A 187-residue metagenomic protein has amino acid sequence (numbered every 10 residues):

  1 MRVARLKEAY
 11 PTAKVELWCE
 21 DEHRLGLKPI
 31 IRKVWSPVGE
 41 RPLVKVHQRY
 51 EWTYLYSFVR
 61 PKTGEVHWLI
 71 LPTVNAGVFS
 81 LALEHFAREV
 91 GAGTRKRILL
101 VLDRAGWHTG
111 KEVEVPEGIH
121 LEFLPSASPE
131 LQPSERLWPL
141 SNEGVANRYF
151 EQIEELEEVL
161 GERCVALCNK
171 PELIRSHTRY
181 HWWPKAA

Functional and structural regions predicted by a protein language model:
M1-E84, Y180-A186: Extended, low-complexity cationic-aromatic segments
R2-A4, A9, S80-K96, F123-S128 (+1 more regions): A structural preference for long, well-packed, hydrophobic secondary-structure segments
T12, P61, R95, P116-G118: Short, well-ordered coil/turn elements that cap or connect secondary structure elements
A13-L17, S134-A187: C-terminal anion-handling pockets and recognition modules
G26-K28, H108-G110, L131-P133: Short catalytic/ligand-binding loop motif for oxyanion handling, primarily in non-cytosolic enzymes, centered on
I30-L43, E112-S126: A short alpha/beta connector and helix-capping loop motif
W52, L102-R104, E122-G144, I153-L156: RNase H-like two-metal-ion nuclease catalytic core shared by retroviral integrases and related mobile-element nucleases
L83, T94-H108, Q132: Acidic/histidine-rich, metal-coordinating catalytic segments
